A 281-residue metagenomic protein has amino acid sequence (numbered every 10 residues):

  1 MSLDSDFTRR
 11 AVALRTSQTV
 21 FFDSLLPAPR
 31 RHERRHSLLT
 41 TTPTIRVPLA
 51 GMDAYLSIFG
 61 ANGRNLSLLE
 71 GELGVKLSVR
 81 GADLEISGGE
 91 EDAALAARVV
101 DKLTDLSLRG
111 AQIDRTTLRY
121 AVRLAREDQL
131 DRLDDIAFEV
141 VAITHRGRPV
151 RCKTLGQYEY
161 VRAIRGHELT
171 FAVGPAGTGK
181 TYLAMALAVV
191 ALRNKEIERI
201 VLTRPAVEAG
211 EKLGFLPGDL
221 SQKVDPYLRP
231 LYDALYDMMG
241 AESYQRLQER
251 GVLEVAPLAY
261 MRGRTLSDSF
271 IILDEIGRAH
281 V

Functional and structural regions predicted by a protein language model:
S78-A137: Interdomain "pre-motor" coupling segment immediately N-terminal to P-loop NTPase/helicase cores
R151, L155-R165: Pre-Walker A adenine-sensing motif
A172: Hydrophobic anchor at the beta1->P-loop junction of P-loop NTPases
A176: The conserved Walker
G179: Conserved glycine(s) of the Walker
Y182-R250: Conserved P-loop
E275: Walker B catalytic acidic pair
A279-V281: Conserved small/polar residues in nucleotide/adenosyl-binding loops
